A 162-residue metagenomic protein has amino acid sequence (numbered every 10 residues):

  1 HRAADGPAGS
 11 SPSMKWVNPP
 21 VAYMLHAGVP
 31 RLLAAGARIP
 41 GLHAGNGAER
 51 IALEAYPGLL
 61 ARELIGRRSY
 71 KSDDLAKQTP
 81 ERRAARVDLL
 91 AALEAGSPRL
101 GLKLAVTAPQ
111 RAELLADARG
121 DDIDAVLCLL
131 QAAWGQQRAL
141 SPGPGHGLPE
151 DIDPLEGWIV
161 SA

Functional and structural regions predicted by a protein language model:
H1-A162: RNase H-like (RuvC/DEDD) metal-dependent nuclease/polynucleotide-processing core
